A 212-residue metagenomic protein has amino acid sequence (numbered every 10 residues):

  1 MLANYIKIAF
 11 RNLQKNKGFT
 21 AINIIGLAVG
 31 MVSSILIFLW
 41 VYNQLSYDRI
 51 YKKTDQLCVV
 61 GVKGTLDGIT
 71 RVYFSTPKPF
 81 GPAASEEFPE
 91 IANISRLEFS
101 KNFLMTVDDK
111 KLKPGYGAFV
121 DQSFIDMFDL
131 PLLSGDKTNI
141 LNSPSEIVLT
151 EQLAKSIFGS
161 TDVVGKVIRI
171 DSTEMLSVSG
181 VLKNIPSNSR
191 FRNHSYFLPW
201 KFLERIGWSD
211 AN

Functional and structural regions predicted by a protein language model:
Y5-Q14: A short amphipathic helical element positioned immediately N-terminal to and/or at the very start of a transmembrane
R11-N12, T20, W40, T76 (+1 more regions): Membrane-interface anchoring determinants
N16-L45: Short, strongly hydrophobic transmembrane alpha-helices
I37-F103, N212: Membrane-proximal extracellular/periplasmic loop immediately following the first transmembrane helix
V62-Y73, R96-S123, L133-I147, D171-T173 (+2 more regions): Short acidic/polar micro-motifs at solvent-exposed secondary-structure junctions
D121-S134, I147-N212: Mid-to-C-terminal secondary-structure elements that act as membrane-proximal/extracytoplasmic interface segments
